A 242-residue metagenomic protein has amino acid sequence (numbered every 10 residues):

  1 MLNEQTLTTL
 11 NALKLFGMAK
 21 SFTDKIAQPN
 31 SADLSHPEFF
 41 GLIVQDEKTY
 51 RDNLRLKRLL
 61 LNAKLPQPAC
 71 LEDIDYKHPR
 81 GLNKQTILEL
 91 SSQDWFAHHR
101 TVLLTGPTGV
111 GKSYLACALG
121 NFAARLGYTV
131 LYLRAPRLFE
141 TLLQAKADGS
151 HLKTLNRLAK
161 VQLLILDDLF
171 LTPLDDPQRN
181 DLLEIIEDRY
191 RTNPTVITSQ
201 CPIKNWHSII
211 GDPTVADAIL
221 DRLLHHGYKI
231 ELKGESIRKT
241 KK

Functional and structural regions predicted by a protein language model:
M1, Q5, L13, G17 (+14 more regions): Charged, alpha-helix-enriched surfaces in structured cytosolic catalytic cores of large nucleotide-utilizing machines
M1-T8, T240-K242: Intrinsically disordered, low-complexity and often Lys/Arg-enriched segments
T8, D24-Q28, V102-T105, N205-W206: Short hinge/gating elements
N11, F16-Q67: Interdomain "pre-motor" coupling segment immediately N-terminal to P-loop NTPase/helicase cores
L15-M18, K48-T49, W95, L163 (+2 more regions): Generic structural signal for secondary-structure transition and capping sites
F22, T129, L133, L138-K160 (+1 more regions): Replace "adjacent to P-loop NTPase cores in ATP/GTP-dependent enzymes" with "adjacent to NTP-binding cores
Y50, R55-S91, A97: Clamp-loader machinery-focused feature within the broader ASCE/P-loop NTPase space
L82-K160: Conserved P-loop
